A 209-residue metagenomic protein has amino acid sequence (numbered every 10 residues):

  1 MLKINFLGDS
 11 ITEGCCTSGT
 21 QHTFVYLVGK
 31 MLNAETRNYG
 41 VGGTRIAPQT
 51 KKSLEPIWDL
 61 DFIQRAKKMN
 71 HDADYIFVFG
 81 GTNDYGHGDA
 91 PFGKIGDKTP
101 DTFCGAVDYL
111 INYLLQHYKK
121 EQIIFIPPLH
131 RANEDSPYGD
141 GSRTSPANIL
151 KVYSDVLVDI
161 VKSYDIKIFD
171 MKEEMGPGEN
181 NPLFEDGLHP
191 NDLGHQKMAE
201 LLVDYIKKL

Functional and structural regions predicted by a protein language model:
L2-N5, E13-D101, G105: Conserved SGNH/GDSL esterase-like catalytic core that processes O-acyl groups on lipids and polysaccharides
L7-G8, Y138: A short, surface-exposed helix-loop junction/capping segment
D9-T12, N191: Ser/Thr-glycine-rich phosphate-binding loops at phosphate-binding pockets of nucleotides, nucleotide cofactors
S10, R45-I46, P182-L183, G187: Residue-level preference for alpha-helix termini and adjacent loops
I11, G42-R45, H130, M175: Residue-level detector of flexible, active-site-proximal loop/helix-junction positions within diverse enzyme catalytic
L60-L209: Alpha-helical cap/lid subdomain in secreted, periplasmic, or secretory-pathway luminal O-acyl-processing enzymes
